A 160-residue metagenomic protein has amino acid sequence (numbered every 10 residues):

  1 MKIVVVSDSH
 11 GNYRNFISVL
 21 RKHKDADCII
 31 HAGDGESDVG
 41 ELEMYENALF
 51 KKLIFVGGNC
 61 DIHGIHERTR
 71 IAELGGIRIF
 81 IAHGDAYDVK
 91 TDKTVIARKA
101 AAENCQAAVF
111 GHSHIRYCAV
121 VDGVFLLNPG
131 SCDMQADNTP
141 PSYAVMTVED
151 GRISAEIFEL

Functional and structural regions predicted by a protein language model:
M1-F50, D61-R68, T139-S142, V148-G151 (+1 more regions): N-terminal active-site segment of His-dependent metallophosphoesterases
V5-S7, C28-D34, I54-N59, F80-H83 (+2 more regions): Active-site neighborhood of phospho(di)ester-bond hydrolases with catalytic His/Asp-centered motifs
H10-R14, E36-G40, C60-I65, Y87-T91 (+2 more regions): Active-site environment of divalent metal-dependent phosphoester hydrolases
G11-V19, I81, A86-A100: Pre-active-site segment of Zn-dependent metallo-hydrolases
K24-D27, N104, G123: Residue-level detector of structured alpha->beta connecting loops
L49-K52, V124: A short helix->loop->beta-strand "cap" motif at the edges of active sites that frequently abuts
K52-T91: Helix-adjacent hinge/juxtasegments
G75, R98-C105, L127-L160: Binuclear metal-dependent phosphoesterase catalytic core
